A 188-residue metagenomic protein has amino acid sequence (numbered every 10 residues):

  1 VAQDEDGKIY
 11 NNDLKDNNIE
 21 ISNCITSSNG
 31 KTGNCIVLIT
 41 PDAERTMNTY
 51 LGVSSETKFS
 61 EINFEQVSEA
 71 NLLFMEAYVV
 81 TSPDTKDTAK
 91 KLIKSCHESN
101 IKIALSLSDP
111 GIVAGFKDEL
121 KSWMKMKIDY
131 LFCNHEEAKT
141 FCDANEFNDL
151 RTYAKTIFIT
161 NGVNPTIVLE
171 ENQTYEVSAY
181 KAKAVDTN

Functional and structural regions predicted by a protein language model:
V1-N34, P41-D42, L51, F64: Substrate-binding N-lobe of the ribokinase-like
N18, G52-F59, P110-G115, F141: Short gly/ser/thr-rich secondary-structure transition/capping motifs
I21, I103-A104, I157: Hydrophobic beta-strand scaffold residues
N34-L38, T46, P165-L169: Short beta-strand scaffold segments in enzyme catalytic cores
F59-S68, N148-D149: Short amphipathic alpha-helix with an adjacent loop that forms part of the alpha/beta core around
S68-E69, M126-K127, Y153: Alpha-helix C-terminal capping/helix-to-coil transition sites in glycosyltransferase folds
L72-N148, N164-T166: Conserved beta-alpha-beta core of the PfkB/ribokinase-like small-molecule kinase fold
K94-S95, D143-N188: Conserved phosphate-binding/catalytic region of the ribokinase-like
